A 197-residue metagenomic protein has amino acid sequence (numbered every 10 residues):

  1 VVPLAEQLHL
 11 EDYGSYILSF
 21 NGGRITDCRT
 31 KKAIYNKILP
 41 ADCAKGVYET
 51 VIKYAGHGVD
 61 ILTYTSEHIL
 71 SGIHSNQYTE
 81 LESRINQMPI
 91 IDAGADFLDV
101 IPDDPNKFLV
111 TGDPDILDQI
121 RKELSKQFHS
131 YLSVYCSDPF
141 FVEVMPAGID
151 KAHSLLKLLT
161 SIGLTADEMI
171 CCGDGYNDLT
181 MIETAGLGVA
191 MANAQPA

Functional and structural regions predicted by a protein language model:
V1-Y78: Active-site phosphate-binding/coordination module
H9-L10, L124-Q127, G186: Short, solvent-exposed amphipathic alpha-helical segments in soluble enzyme and RNA/protein-processing domains
G14, P105-N106, A185: Short, well-ordered alpha-helix to beta-strand connector turns
I17, G188-A190: Short, well-ordered beta-strand core segments
D27-C28, M181-E183, P196-A197: Short loop/helix-cap segments at secondary-structure boundaries that form the rim of catalytic
I38-A41, M145-I149, V189: Conserved beta-strand/loop elements of the cytosolic catalytic core of P-type E1-E2 ATPases, chiefly in the P-domain
T50, Y54-C172, Y176, M181: Conserved acidic, metal-coordinating active-site core of Asp-based, Mg2+-dependent phosphoryl-transfer enzymes
N177-D178, M191-A197: Short, glycine/polar-rich helix-capping loops at beta-to-alpha or helix-loop-helix junctions that flank or form
